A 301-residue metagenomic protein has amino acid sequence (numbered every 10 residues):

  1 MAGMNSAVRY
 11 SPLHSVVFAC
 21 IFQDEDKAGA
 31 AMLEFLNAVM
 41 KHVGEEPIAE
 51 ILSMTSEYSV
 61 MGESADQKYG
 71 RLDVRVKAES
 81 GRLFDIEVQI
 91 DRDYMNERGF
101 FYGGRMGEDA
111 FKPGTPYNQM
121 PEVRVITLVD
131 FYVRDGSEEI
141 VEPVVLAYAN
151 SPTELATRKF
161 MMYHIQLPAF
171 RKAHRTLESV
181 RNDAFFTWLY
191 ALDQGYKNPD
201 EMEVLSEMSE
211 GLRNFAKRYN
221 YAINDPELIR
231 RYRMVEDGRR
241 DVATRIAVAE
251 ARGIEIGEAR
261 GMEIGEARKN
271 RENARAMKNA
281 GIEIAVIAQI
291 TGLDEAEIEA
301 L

Functional and structural regions predicted by a protein language model:
M1-P226: Conserved single-residue anchors adjacent to enzymatic active/cofactor-binding motifs
A2-R9, V16, F84-Q89, R175 (+1 more regions): Short, charged alpha-helical interaction segments and adjacent helix-coil junctions
